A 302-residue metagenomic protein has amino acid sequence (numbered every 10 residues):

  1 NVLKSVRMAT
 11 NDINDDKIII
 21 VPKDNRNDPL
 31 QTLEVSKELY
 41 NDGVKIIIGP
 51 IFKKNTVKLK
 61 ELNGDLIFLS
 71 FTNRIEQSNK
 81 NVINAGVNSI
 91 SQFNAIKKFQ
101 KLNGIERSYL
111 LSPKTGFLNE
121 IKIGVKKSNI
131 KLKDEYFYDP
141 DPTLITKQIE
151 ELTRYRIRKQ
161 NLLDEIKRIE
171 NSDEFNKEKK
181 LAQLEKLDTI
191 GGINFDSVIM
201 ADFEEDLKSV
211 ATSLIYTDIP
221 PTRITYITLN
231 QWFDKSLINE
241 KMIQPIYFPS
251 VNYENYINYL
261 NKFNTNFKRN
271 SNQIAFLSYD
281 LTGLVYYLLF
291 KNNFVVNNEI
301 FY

Functional and structural regions predicted by a protein language model:
N1-Y302: Extracytosolic ligand-binding ectodomains
